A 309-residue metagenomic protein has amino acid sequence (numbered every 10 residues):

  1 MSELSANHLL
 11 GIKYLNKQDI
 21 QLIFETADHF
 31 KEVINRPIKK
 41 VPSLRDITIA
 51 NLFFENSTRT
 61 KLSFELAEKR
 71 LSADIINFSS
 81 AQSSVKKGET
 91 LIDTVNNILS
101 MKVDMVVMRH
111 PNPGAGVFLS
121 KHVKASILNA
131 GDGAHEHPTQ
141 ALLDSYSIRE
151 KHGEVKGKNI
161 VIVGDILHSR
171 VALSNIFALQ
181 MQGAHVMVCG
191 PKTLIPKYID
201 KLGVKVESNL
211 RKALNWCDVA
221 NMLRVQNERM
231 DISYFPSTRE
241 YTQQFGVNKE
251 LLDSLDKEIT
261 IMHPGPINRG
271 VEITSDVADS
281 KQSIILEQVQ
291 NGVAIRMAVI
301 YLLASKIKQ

Functional and structural regions predicted by a protein language model:
M1-L66: Positively charged, low-complexity intrinsically disordered leader regions
I38-Y146, R269: Phosphate/diphosphate ligand-binding glycine-rich loop within oxidoreductases
L44-I49, K156-I160, E258: Phosphate-coordination loops involved in phosphoryl transfer and adenosine-cofactor binding
F54-L66, E150-R224: Glycine-rich phosphate/diphosphate-binding loop of Rossmann-like nucleotide-binding domains
A125, G183-H185, S254-T260: A short helix->loop->beta-strand "cap" motif at the edges of active sites that frequently abuts
I199-D276: Rossmann-like adenosine-cofactor binding region
E258-I259, P264-Q309: Adenosine-phosphate binding glycine-rich loop
